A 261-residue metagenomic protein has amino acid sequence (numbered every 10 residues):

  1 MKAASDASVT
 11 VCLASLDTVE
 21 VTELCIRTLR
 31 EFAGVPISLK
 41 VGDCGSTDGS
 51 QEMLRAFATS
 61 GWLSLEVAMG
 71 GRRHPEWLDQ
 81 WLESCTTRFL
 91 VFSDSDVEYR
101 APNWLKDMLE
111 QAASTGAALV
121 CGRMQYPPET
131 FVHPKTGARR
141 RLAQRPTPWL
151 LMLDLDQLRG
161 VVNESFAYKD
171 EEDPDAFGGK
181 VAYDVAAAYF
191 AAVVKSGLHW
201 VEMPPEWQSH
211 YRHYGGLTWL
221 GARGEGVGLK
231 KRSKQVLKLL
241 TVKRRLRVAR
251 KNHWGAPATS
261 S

Functional and structural regions predicted by a protein language model:
M1-R27: N-proximal low-complexity "stem/linker" segments adjacent to membrane-targeting elements
T28-P36: Short, acidic, metal-binding catalytic loop of nucleotide-sugar glycosyltransferases
D43-E52: A conserved acidic beta->alpha catalytic loop
A68-S84: Glycine-rich, basic loop-to-helix element that forms the pyrophosphate-binding segment of sugar-nucleotide handling
R88-E98: Short beta-strand-to-loop acidic/aromatic patch adjacent to the donor-nucleotide binding site
N103-R123: Conserved donor-nucleotide/metal-binding helix-loop-beta segment in metal-dependent transferases, i.e., the alpha-helix
L119-K135: Short beta-strand-to-loop element that shapes/binds the nucleotide-sugar donor at the catalytic cleft/hinge
D173-S261: C-terminal catalytic/acceptor-binding lobe
